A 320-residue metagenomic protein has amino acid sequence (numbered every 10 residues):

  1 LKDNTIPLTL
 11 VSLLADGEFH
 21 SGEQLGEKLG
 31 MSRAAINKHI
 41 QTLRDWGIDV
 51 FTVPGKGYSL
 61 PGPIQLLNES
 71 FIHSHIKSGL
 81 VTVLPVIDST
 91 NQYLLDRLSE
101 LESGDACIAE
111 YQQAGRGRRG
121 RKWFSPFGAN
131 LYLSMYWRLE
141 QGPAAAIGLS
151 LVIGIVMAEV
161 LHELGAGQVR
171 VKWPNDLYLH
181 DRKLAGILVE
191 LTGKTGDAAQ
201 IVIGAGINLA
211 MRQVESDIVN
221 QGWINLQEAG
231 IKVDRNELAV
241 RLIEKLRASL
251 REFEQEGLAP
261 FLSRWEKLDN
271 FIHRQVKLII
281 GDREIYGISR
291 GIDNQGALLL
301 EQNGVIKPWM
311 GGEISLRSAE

Functional and structural regions predicted by a protein language model:
L1-S32, D45, Q141-V169, L179-E320: Long, positively charged amphipathic alpha-helical accessory segments at protein N-termini or as interdomain linkers
K2-H162: N-terminal lobe of the biotin/lipoate ligase/transferase fold
V53, P126, K172, I292-D293: A short, compositionally biased micro-patch
D105, G167-K172: A short coil-to-beta-strand element that immediately follows conserved catalytic motifs
D176: Conserved active-site carboxylates
